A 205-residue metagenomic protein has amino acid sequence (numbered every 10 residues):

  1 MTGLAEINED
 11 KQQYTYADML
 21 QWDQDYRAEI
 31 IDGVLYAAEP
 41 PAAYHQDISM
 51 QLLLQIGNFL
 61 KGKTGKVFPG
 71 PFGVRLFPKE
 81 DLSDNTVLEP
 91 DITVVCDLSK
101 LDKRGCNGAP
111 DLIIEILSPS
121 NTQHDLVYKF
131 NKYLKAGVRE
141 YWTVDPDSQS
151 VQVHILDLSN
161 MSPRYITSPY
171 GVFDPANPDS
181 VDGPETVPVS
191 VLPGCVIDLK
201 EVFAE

Functional and structural regions predicted by a protein language model:
T2-D10, A17-D18, D25, L54 (+3 more regions): C-terminal interaction segment
A28: N-terminal glycine-rich anion-binding loops that anchor highly charged ligand groups
I31-D32, C96: A cytosolic small-molecule/anion-sensing beta-strand core signal
D32-V34, S159: Short, solvent-exposed coil/turn segments at beta-strand boundaries
V34-L35, P41-S49, L53: Nuclease catalytic cores
A37-A38, T122: Short small-residue beta-strand/loop micro-motif enriched in glycine and branched aliphatics
A38-E39, P90: Thr-Gly-centered strand-to-loop micro-motif
